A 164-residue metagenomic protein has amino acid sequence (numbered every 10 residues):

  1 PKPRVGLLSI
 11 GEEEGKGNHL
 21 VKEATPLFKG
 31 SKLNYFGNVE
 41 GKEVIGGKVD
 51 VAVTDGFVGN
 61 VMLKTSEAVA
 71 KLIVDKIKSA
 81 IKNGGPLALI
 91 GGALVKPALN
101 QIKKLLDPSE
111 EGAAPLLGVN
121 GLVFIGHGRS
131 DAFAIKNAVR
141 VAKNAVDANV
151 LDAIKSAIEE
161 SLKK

Functional and structural regions predicted by a protein language model:
P1-G41, D50, D55: Glycine-rich phosphate/diphosphate-binding loop of Rossmann-like nucleotide-binding domains
N38-G46, E110-E111: Glycine-rich oxoanion-binding loops at beta->alpha junctions
V51-A52, G56-K164: Glycine-rich phosphate/nucleotide-binding loop
